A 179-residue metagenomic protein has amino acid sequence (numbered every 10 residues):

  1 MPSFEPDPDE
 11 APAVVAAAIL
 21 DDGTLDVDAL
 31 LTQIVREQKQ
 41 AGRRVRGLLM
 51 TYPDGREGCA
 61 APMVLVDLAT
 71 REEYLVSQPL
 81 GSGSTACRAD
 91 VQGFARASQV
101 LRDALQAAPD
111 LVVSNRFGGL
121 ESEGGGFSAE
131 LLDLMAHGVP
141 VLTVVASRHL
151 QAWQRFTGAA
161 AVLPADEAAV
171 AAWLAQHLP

Functional and structural regions predicted by a protein language model:
P2-K39: Glycine-rich P-loop/Walker A and Walker A-like loops and their local beta1-loop-alpha1 context in P-loop NTPases
T32-G81: N-terminal phosphate/diphosphate-binding loop that engages ATP/GTP or pyrophosphate donors across diverse enzyme folds
V66-A107: Helix-adjacent hinge/juxtasegments
R102, Q106, M135-P140, A165: Long, contiguous binding/interaction regions
S114, P140-A146: Structural recognition of the conserved hydrophobic beta-strand(s) that form the central parallel beta-sheet of P-loop
S122-L132: Short Gly/Thr/Asp-enriched flexible loops that form oxyanion-binding sites at enzyme active sites
S147-A161: Glycine-rich, charge-decorated loop segments at or immediately adjacent to ligand/cofactor-binding or catalytic sites
D166-P179: A charged, well-structured terminal subsegment
